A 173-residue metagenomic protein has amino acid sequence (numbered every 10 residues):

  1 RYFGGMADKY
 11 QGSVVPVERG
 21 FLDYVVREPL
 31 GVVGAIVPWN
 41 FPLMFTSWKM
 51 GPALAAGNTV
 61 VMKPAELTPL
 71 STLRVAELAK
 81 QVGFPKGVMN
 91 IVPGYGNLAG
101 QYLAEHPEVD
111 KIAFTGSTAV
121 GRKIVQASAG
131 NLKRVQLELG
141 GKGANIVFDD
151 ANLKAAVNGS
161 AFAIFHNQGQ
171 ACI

Functional and structural regions predicted by a protein language model:
R1-T46, M50, F84, M89: N-terminal Rossmann NAD(P)-binding subdomain characteristic of aldehyde/semialdehyde dehydrogenases
M6, I36, Y95, T115 (+2 more regions): Conserved residues at the C-terminal ends of beta-strands
L22-D23, N90-D110: A structured beta-alpha segment of the ubiquitous adenosine-cofactor-binding alpha/beta core
V33, N40, G96-Y102, G116-K123: Beta-loop-alpha module in the N-terminal Rossmann-like domain of NAD(P)-dependent dehydrogenases, especially those
T46-A99: PLP-dependent aminotransferase-like
T72-V75, L103, I124, S128: Hydrophobic packing residues within well-ordered alpha-helices of enzyme cores
K111, S117-I173: ALDH superfamily catalytic-core signature
